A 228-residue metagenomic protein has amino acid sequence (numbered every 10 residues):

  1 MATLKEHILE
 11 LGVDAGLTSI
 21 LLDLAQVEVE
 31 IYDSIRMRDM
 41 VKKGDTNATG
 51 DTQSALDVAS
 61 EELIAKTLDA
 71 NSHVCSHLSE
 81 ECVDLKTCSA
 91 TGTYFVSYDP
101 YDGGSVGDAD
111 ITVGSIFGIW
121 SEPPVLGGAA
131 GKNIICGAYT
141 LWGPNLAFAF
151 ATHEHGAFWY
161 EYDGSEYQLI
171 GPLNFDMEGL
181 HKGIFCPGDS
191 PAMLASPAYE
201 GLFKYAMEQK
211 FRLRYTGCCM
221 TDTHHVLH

Functional and structural regions predicted by a protein language model:
M1-D102, G217-H228: N-terminal subdomain of lithium-sensitive/metallo-dependent phosphomonoesterases centered on the IMPase/IPPase/PAP
V13, I20, L24, D45 (+5 more regions): Generic structural signal for short, flexible, solvent-exposed coil/loop and linker residues
L21-L24, E28-I35, T46, A70-N71 (+2 more regions): An extended, acidic
V41, E62, V83, V113 (+5 more regions): A generic structural micro-environment signature that highlights single residues at secondary-structure boundaries
T52-S54, D69-V74, C88-F95, V113-F117 (+4 more regions): Short linear motifs at secondary-structure transitions and domain/linker junctions
A55, C82-D84, P100, T112 (+4 more regions): Residue-level preference for alpha-helix termini and adjacent loops
T91-H155: DPxDG-like acidic metal-binding loop motif
